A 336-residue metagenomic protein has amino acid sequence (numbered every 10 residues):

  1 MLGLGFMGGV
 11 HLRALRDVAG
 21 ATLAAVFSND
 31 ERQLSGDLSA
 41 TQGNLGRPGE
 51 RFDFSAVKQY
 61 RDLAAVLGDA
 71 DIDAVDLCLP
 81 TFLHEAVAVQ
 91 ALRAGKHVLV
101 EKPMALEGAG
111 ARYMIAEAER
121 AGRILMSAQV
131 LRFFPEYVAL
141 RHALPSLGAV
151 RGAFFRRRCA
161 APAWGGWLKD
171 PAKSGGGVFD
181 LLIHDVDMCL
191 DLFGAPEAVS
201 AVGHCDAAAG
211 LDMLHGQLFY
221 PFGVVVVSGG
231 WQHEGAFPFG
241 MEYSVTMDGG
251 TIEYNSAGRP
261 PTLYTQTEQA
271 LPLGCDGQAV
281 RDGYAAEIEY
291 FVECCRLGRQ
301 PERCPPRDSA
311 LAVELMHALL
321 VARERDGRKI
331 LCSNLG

Functional and structural regions predicted by a protein language model:
M1-A94, R112, R120: N-terminal glycine-/serine-/threonine-rich beta1-alpha1-beta2 phosphate-ribose binding loop of Rossmann-like
A21, R32, A74-D76, E293-G336: C-terminal helix-rich "cap/oligomerization" subdomain common to oxidoreductases
A94-E107: ADP-ribose/adenylate-binding Rossmann-like module
V100-E101, L125-S127, Y254: Hydrophobic residues in well-ordered beta-strands that form the structural core
M104-I124: Rossmann-fold NAD(P)-binding glycine/threonine-rich loop
L131-A207, D326: Predominantly a Rossmann-like dinucleotide-binding segment in NAD(P)-dependent oxidoreductases
V186-P260, I288-Q300, N334-G336: Contiguous beta-strand/loop segments that form the cofactor/metal-binding neighborhood of enzyme cores
D276-E289: Active-site loop of classical SDR/Rossmann-like NAD(P)-dependent oxidoreductases, centered on the catalytic Tyr-X3-Lys
